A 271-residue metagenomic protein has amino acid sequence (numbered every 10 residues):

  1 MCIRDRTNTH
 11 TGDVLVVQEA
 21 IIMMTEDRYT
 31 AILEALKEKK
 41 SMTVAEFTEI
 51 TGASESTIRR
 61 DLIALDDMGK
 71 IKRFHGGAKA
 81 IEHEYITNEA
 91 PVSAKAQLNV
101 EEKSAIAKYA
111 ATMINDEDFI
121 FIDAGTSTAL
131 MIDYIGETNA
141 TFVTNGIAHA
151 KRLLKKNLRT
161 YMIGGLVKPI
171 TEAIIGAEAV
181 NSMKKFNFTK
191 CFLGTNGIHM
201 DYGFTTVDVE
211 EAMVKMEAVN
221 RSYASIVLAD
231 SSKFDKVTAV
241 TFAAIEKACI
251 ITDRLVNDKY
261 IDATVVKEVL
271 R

Functional and structural regions predicted by a protein language model:
M1-R6: Conserved small/polar residues in nucleotide/adenosyl-binding loops
T9-T11: Intrinsically disordered, low-complexity terminal segments enriched in Ser/Thr
Q18-D27, A31, K37-T43, I50 (+4 more regions): HTH-adjacent hinge/linker in prokaryotic transcriptional regulators
M24, L33-E34, S41-F47, D67 (+2 more regions): Conserved phosphate- and dinucleotide-binding cores of soluble alpha/beta proteins, encompassing both enzyme active
T57: Residues in the helix-turn-helix
T126-A129: Gly/Ser/Thr-rich loops at beta-strand to alpha-helix junctions that form or flank small-molecule/cofactor-binding
